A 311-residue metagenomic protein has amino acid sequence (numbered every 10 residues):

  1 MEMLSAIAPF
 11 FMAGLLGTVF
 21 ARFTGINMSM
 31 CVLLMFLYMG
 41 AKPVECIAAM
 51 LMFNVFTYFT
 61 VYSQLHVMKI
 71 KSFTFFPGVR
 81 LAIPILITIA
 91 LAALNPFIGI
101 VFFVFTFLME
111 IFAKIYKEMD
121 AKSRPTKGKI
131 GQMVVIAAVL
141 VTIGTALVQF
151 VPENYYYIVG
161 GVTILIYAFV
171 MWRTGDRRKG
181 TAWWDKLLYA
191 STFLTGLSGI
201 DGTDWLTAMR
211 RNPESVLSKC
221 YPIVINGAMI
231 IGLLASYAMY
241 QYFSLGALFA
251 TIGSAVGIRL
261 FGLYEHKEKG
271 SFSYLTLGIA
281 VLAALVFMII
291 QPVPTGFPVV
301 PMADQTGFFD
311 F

Functional and structural regions predicted by a protein language model:
M1-R22, S29-E45, V61-G196, A235-F311: Juxtamembrane transmembrane-helix boundary motif
G25-N27, G202: Short, low-complexity cationic-aromatic patches
N27, C31, I47-M50, N54: Generic alpha-helix structural propensity
L37, M52-T57: Short active-site-proximal "capping" loops at secondary-structure junctions
A41-L51, F73-F76, N212-V224: Membrane-interface alpha-helices at helix entry/exit sites of multi-pass transporters
M50-N54, I130, Y221-I225, A247 (+1 more regions): Short hydrophobic/aromatic, small-residue-rich stretches within specific transmembrane helices of secondary active
F56-F59, M229-I230: Short secondary-structure transition/capping segments
D185-S236: Structural signal for alpha-helical transmembrane segments and their flanking helix-loop junctions in multi-pass
